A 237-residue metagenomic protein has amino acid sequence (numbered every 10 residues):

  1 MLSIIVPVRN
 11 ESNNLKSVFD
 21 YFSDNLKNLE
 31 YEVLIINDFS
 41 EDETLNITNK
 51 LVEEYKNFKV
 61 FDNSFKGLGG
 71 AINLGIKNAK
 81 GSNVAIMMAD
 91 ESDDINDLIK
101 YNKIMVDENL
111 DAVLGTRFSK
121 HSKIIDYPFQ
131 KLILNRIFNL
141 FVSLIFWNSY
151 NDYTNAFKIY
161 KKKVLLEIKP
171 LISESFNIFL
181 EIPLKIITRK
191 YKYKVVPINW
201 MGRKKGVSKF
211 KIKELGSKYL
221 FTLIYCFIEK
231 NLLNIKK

Functional and structural regions predicted by a protein language model:
M1-L2, V6-P7, N13-N14, D20 (+3 more regions): Hydrophobic helical membrane-anchoring modules
S3-P7, L34-I35, D62: Short hydrophobic beta-strand elements that form part of the catalytic alpha/beta core underpinning NDP-sugar/donor
E11-N14, S40, L68, D94: Donor nucleotide-sugar binding loop of glycosyltransferases
N13-S17, D42-L51: Acidic helix N-cap motif at the loop->helix transition within catalytic regions of sugar-transfer enzymes
Y21-E30: Short, acidic, metal-binding catalytic loop of nucleotide-sugar glycosyltransferases
Y31-E32, L45-N78: Conserved donor nucleotide-binding strand/loop of the catalytic core
N37-N46, E91: A conserved acidic beta->alpha catalytic loop
N63-K66, G70-N78, N83-I86, I95-F176 (+2 more regions): Acceptor/aglycone-binding surface of glycosyltransferases and processive sugar-polymer synthases
